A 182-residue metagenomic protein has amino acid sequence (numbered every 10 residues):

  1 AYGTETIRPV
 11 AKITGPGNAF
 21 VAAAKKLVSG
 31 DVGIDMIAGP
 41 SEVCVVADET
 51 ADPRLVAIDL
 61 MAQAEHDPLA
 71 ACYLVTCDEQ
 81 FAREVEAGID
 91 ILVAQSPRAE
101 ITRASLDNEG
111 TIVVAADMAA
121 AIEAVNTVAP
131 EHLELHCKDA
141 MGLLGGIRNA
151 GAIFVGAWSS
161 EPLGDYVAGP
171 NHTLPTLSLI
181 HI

Functional and structural regions predicted by a protein language model:
A1-A71: Conserved NAD(P)+-binding/catalytic subdomain of aldehyde/semialdehyde dehydrogenases
V10, S41, E109, A150-G151 (+1 more regions): Short, well-ordered alpha-helix to beta-strand connector turns
N18-F20, E49-A51, A64, T76-F81 (+3 more regions): Glycine-rich beta-alpha junction loops
S29-D31, D59-A64, G88-L92, A129-P130 (+2 more regions): Short, solvent-exposed amphipathic alpha-helical segments in soluble enzyme and RNA/protein-processing domains
V46-D48, L74-D78, V114-A115, V155-G156 (+1 more regions): Short beta-strand-to-turn element immediately C-terminal to the catalytic PLP-Schiff-base lysine in fold type I
L74-A150: A glycine- and small/hydrophobic-rich beta-loop-beta segment that serves as a flexible "lid/hinge" or phosphate-binding
H136, M141, G145, N149-S178: C-terminal non-catalytic interaction/assembly regions of soluble proteins
I180-I182: Conserved small/polar residues in nucleotide/adenosyl-binding loops
